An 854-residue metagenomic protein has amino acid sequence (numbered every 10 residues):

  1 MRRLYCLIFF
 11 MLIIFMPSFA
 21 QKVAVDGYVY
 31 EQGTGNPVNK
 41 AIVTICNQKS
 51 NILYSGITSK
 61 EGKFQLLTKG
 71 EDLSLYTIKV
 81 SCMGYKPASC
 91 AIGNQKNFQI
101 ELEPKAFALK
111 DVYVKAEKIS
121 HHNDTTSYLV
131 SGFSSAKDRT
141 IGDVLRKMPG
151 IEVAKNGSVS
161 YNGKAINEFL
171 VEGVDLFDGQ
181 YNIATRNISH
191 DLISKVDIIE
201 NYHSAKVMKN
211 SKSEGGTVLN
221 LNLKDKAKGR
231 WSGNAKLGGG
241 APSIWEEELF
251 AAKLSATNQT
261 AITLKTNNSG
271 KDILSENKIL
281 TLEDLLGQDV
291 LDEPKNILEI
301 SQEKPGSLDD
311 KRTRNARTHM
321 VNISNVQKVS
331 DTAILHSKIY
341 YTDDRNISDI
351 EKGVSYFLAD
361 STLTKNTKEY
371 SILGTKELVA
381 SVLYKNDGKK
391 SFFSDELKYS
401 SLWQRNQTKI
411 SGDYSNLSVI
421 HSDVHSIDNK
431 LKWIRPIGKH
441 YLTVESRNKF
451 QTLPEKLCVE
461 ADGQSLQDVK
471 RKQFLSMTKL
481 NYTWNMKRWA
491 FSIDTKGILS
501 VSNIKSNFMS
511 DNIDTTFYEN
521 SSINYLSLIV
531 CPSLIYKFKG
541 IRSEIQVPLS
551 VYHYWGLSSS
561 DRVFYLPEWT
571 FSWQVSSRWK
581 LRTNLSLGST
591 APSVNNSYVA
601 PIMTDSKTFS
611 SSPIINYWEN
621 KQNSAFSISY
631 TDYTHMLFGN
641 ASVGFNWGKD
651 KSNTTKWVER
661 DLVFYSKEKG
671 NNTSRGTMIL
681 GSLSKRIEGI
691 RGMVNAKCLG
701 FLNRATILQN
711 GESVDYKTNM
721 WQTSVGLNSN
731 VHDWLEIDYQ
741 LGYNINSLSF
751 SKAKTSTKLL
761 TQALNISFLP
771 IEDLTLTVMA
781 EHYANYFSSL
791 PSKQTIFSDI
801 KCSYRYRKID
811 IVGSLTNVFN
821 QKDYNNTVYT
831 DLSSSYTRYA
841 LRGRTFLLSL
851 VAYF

Functional and structural regions predicted by a protein language model:
A20-K22, E61-K63, M83-K96, A116-W403 (+14 more regions): Membrane-proximal, glycine/serine-rich, low-complexity loop/turn segments characteristic of large bacterial
G33-N47: Short, ordered, surface-exposed loop/turn motifs in non-cytosolic proteins
Q48-N51, E71-C90: A short, solvent-exposed loop/turn motif at the edges and junctions of modular extracellular/periplasmic domains
K49-K63: Short, acidic Ser/Thr/Gly-rich low-complexity loop/linker segments typical of extracellular and cell-surface proteins
I92, K209-N210, I273-I279, I347-L363 (+14 more regions): Outer-membrane beta-barrel translocator domains and adjoining extracellular loop/strand segments of Gram-negative
G239, T313-N315, Y370-K376, S415-H425 (+10 more regions): Replace "Gram-negative outer membrane beta-barrel proteins" with "bacterial and organellar outer membrane beta-barrel
V326-D344, I372-L557, P567, Q574 (+4 more regions): Face-selective signature of the C-terminal outer-membrane beta-barrel domain
S724-Y743, S751, T755-F854: Conserved C-terminal beta-signal and adjacent last beta-strands/turns of outer-membrane beta-barrel proteins
